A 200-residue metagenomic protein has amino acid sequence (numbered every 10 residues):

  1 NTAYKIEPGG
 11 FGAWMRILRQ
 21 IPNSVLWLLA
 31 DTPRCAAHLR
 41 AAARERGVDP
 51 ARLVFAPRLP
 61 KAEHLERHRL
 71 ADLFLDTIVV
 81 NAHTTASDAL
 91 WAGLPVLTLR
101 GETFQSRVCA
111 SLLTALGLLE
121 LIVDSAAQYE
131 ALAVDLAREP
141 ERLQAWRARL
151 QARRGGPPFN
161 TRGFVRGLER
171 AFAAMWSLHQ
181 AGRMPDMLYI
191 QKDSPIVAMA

Functional and structural regions predicted by a protein language model:
N1-E7, F11: Conserved donor-binding/catalytic core segment of Leloir-type glycosyltransferases
T2-A3, R16, N23, L29-D31 (+4 more regions): C-terminal amphipathic helix plus adjacent low-complexity, charged tail appended to glycosyltransferase catalytic
K5, P33-R34, A62, F104: Short alpha-helical
G12-I17, T85-D88: A short acidic, amphipathic alpha-helical/loop segment
P50, L73, T77-T161: Catalytic binding pocket for nucleotide-activated donors in carbohydrate/polymer assembly enzymes
A51-P60, I78: Active-site donor-binding acidic/aromatic loop of nucleotide-activated sugar and phosphosugar transferases involved
P60-A71, S87, W91: Short acidic alpha-helix that forms the nucleotide-activated donor recognition element in Leloir-type transferases
